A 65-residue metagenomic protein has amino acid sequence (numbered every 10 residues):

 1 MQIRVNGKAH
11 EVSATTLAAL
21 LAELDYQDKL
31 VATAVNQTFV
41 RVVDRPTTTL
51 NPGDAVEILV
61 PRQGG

Functional and structural regions predicted by a protein language model:
M1-G64: Ubiquitin-like/PB1-type beta-grasp interaction modules and other compact soluble beta-rich domains
